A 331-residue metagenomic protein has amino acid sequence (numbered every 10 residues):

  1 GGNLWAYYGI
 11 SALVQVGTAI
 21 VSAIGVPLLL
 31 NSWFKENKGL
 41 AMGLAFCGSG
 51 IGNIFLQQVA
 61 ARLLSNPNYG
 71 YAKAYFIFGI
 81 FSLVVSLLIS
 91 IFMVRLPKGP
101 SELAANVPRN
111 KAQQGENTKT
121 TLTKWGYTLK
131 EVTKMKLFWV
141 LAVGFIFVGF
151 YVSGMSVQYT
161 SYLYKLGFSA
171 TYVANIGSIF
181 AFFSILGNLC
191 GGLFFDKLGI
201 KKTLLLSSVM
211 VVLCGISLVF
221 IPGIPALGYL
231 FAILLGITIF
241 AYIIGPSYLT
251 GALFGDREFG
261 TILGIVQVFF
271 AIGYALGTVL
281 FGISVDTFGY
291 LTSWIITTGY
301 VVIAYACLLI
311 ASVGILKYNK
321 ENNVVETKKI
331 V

Functional and structural regions predicted by a protein language model:
W5-V21, I146, L227-A241: Hydrophobic core of transmembrane alpha-helices in multi-pass small-molecule transporters, especially MFS/SLC-type
A12-C47: Cytoplasmic helix-loop-helix junction between adjacent transmembrane helices in 12-TM secondary transporters
N37-Q58, Q267-G277: Glycine-rich segments within core transmembrane alpha-helices of 12-TM secondary carriers
N53, L253-Y290: A late C-terminal transmembrane helix in Major Facilitator Superfamily
F55-N68, L163-Y164, F194-F195, L280-G289: Interfacial helix-cap and linker-helix signal at transmembrane-aqueous boundaries of multi-pass secondary transporters
Q57, K130-G191: Extracytoplasmic gate region of multi-pass secondary transporters
K73-F92, W294-S312: Symmetry-related core transmembrane helices of the 12-TM Major Facilitator Superfamily/SLC fold
S178-L249: C-terminal transmembrane helical hairpin of 12-TM major facilitator-type secondary transporters
